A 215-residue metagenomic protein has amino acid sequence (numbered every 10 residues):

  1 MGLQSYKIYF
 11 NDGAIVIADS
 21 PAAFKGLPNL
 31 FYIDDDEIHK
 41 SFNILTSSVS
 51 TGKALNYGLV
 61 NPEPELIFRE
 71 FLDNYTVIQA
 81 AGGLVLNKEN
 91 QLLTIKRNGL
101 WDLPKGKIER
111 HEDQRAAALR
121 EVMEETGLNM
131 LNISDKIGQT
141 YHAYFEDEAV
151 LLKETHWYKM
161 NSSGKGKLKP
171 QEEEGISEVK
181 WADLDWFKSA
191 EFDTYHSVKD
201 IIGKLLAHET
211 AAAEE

Functional and structural regions predicted by a protein language model:
M1-F10: Short Lys/Arg-enriched alpha/beta "domain-start" segment
G2, A14-F24, L30-F31, L100 (+1 more regions): Nudix hydrolase/Nudix homology domain
S5, A80, K153-W157: Short hydrophobic/aromatic beta-strand or adjacent loop that forms the aromatic wall/cage of a ligand/substrate-binding
F24, F31-Y32, L86-M123, L128: Conserved Nudix-box catalytic region and its N-terminal flanking loop in Nudix hydrolases and closely related
D35: Extended, charged alpha/beta regions that create polyanion-binding interfaces
H39-G82: Acidic, metal-coordinating catalytic segment for phosphate/diphosphate chemistry, firing primarily on the Nudix
G82, Q91, E178: Conserved beta-strand and immediately adjacent loop positions that scaffold enzyme active sites
I108-H196: Unchanged
